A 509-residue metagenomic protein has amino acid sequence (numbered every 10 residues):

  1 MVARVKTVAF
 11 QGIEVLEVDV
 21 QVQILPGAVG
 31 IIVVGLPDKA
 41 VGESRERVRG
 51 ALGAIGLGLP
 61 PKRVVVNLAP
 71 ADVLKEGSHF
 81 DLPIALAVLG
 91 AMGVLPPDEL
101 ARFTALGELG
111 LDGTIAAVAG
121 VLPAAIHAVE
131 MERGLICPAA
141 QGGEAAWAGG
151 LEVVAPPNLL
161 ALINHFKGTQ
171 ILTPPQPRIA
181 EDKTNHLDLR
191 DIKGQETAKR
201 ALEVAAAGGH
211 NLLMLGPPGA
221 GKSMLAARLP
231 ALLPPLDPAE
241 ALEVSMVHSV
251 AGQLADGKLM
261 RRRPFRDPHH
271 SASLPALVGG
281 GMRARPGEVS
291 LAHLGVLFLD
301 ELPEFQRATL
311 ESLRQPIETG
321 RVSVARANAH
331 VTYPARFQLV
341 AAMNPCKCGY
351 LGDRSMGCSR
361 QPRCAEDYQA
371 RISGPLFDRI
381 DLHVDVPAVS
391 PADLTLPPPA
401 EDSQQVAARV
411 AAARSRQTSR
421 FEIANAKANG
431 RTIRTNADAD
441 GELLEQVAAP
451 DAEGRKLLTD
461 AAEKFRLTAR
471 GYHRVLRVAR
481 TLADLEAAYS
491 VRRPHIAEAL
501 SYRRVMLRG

Functional and structural regions predicted by a protein language model:
M1-L213, P217-S223, A325, Y472 (+1 more regions): Peripheral, non-AAA+ core regions of ATP-driven protein-machinery
V34, A40-R45, P60, N67-G77 (+2 more regions): Basic, amphipathic alpha-helical bundle interface domains used for macromolecular binding and assembly
L59-K62, E99-L100, E130, G149-G150 (+8 more regions): Short loop/turn elements that form and flank the Walker-type P-loop nucleotide-binding site in RecA-like NTPase cores
K167-V204, G208, L236-V289: P-loop NTPase nucleotide-binding/switch module
M214-G257, T319: Walker A/P-loop
G216, G279, E301: The Walker A (P-loop) glycine that initiates the GxxxxGKT/S ATP-binding motif of P-loop NTPases
L294, D300-E301, S312: Walker B catalytic acidic pair
